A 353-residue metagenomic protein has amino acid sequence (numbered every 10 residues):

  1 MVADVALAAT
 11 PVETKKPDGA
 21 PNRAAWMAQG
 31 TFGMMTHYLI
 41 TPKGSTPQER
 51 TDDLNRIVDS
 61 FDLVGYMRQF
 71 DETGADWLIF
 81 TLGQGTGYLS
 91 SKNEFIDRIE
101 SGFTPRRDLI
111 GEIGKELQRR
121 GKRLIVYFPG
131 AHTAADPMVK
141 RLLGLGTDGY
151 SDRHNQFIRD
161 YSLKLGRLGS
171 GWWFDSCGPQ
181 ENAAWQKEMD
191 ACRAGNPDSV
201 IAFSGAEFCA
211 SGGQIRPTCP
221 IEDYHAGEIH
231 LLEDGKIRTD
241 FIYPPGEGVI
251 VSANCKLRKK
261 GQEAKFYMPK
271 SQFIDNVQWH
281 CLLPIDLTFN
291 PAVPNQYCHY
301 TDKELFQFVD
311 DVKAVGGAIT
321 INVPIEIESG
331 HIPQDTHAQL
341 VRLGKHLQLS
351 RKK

Functional and structural regions predicted by a protein language model:
V2-L7: C-terminal segment of classical bacterial N-terminal signal peptides
A9-K353: Mature catalytic domains of secreted/periplasmic carbohydrate-active enzymes
